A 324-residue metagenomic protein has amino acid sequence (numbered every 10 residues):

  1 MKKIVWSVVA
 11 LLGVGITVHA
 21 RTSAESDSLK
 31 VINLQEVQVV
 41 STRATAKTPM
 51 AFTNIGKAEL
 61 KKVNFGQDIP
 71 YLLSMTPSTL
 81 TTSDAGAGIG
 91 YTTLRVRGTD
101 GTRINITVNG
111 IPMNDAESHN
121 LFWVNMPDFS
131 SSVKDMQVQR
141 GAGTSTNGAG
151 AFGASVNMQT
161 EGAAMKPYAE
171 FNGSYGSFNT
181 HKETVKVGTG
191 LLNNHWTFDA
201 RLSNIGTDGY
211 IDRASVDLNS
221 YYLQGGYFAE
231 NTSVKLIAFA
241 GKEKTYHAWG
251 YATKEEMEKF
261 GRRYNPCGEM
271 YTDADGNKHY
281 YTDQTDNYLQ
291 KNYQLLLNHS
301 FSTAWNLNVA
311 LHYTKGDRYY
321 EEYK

Functional and structural regions predicted by a protein language model:
R21-K62, G101: Short, acidic, small-residue-rich periplasmic hinge/interaction motif at the N-terminus of Gram-negative outer-membrane
A44, G101, M113, E161 (+6 more regions): Structural signature of outer-membrane beta-barrel domains
P70-P112, K134: Extracytoplasmic beta-strand/coil segments of soluble accessory domains associated with Gram-negative outer-membrane
L73, M136-Q137, V156-M158, V309: Non-catalytic regulatory/gating segments with a bias toward low-complexity or hydrophobic composition
G86-G88, G148, G176-N179, R213-D217 (+2 more regions): Short sequence motifs at beta-strands and strand-loop junctions characteristic of Gram-negative outer-membrane
P112-R140, Q159: Short acidic/polar hinge/loop motifs at secondary-structure boundaries that mediate gating or recognition
Y168, Y175-G206, I211-A248, Y293-F301: Transmembrane beta-barrel wall of Gram-negative outer-membrane proteins
G226, S233-L296, E321-K324: Acidic/polar loop-and-plug regions of large Gram-negative outer-membrane beta-barrel proteins
